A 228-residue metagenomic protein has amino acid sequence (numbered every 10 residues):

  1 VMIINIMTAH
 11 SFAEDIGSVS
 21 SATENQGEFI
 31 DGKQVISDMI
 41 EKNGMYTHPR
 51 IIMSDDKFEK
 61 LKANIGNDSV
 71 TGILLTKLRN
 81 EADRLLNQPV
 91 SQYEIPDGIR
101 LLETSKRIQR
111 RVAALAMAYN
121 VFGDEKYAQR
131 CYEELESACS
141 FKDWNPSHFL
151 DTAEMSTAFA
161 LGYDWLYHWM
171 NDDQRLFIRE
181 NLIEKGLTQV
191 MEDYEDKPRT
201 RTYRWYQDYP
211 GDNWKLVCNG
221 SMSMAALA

Functional and structural regions predicted by a protein language model:
I4-A22: Sec-dependent signal peptide cleavage junction
G17-G98: Low-complexity, Ser/Thr/Pro/Gly-enriched N-terminal "stalk/linker" regions
H48-N67, Q109-E125, S137-N145, M155-R175 (+1 more regions): Well-ordered alpha-helical scaffold segments within catalytic/enzyme domains
S69, K77-V90, R130-P146, I178-T202: Long, well-ordered core segments of solenoidal/helical folds
D83-R84, Y93, D97-C139: Long, hydrophobic/aromatic-enriched structural stretches that serve as scaffold segments
E94-I99, A160-A228: Active-site lining segments of carbohydrate-active enzymes
G98-I99, N145-L150: Short, surface-exposed loop/turn segments at secondary-structure junctions
